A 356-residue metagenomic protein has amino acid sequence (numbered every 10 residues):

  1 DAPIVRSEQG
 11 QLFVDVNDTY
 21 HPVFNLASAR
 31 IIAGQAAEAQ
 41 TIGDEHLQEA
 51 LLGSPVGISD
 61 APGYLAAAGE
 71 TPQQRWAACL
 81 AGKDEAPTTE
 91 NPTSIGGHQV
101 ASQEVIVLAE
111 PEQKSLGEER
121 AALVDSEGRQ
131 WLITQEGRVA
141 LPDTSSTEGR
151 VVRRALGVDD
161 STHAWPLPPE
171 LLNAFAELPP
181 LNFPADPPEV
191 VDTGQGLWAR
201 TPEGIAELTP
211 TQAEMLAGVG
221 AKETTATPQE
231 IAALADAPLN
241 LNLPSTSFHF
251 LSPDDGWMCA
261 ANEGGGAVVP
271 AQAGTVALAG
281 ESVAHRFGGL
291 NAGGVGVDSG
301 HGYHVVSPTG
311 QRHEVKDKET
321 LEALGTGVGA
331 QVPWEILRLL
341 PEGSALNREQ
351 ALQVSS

Functional and structural regions predicted by a protein language model:
D1-S356: Short, surface-exposed polybasic-aromatic patches that bind anionic ligands, especially phosphate groups
